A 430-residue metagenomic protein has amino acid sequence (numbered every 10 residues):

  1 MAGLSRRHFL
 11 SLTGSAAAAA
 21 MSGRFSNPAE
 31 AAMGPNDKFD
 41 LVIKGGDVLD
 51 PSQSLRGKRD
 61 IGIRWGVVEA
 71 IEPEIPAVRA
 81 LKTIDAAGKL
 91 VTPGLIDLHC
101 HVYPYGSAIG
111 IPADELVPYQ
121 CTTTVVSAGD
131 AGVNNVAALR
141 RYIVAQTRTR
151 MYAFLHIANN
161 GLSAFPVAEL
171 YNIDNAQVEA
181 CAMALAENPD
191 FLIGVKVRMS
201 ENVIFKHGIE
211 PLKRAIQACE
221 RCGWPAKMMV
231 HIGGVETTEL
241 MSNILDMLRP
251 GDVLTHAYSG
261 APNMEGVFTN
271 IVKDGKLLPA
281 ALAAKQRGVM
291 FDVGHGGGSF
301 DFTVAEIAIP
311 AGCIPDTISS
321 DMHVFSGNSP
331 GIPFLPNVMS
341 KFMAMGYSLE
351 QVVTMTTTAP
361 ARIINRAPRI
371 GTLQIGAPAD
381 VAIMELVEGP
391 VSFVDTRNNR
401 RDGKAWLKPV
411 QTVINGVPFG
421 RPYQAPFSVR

Functional and structural regions predicted by a protein language model:
M1-A16: N-terminal secretory signal peptides and thylakoid transit peptides that target proteins across membranes
F25-V42, D47-T92: Histidine-rich, glycine-flanked metal-binding segment
G46, P378-R430: C-terminal cap of metal-dependent C-N hydrolases
V78, T83-Q146: Metal-associated gating/positioning segment near the N- to mid-region
I96-C100, V125-S127, M151-L155, I193-V195 (+4 more regions): Hydrophobic faces of well-ordered beta-strands that scaffold small-molecule active sites in alpha/beta enzyme cores
Q120-V126, D130-A131, Q146-I173, K196-V203: Metal-cofactor-binding active-site regions of metalloenzymes
A176-F291, S299-D316: Histidine/acidic residue-rich metal-binding segments in metalloenzymes
T303-L386: His/Asp/Glu-enriched, well-ordered alpha-helical/loop segment that forms or immediately abuts the divalent-metal
